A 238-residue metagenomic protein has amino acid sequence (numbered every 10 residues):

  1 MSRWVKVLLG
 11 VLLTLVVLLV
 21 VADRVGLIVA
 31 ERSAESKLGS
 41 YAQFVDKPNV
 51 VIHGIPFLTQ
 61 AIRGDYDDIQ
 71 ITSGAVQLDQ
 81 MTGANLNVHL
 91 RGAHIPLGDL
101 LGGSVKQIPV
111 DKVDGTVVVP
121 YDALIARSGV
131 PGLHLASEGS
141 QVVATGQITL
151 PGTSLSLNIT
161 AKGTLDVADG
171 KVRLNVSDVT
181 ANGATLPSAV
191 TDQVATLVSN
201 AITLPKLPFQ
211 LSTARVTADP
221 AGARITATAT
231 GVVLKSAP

Functional and structural regions predicted by a protein language model:
M1-I62, L78, K235-P238: Hydrophobic membrane-targeting and insertion signals
Y41-K47, A126-P131, P205-Q210: Short secondary-structure junctions
V45-A123, V130-P151: N-terminal beta-strand/beta-hairpin edge segment
D67, G74, S140, G170 (+2 more regions): Beta-strand-connecting loop/turn residues
I71, I95-L101, A161-D166, A214-T217: Extended lipid/amphipathic-ligand handling interfaces
V76-T82, L150-S156, N182-A184, V232-A237: Short, cysteine-centered beta-strand-loop-beta hairpins and adjacent loop/turn segments enriched in charged/polar
V117-D192: Soluble extracytoplasmic domains of inner/organellar membrane proteins
L186-P238: Extracytoplasmic/luminal low-complexity segments enriched in Pro/Gly and acidic/polar residues that act as flexible
